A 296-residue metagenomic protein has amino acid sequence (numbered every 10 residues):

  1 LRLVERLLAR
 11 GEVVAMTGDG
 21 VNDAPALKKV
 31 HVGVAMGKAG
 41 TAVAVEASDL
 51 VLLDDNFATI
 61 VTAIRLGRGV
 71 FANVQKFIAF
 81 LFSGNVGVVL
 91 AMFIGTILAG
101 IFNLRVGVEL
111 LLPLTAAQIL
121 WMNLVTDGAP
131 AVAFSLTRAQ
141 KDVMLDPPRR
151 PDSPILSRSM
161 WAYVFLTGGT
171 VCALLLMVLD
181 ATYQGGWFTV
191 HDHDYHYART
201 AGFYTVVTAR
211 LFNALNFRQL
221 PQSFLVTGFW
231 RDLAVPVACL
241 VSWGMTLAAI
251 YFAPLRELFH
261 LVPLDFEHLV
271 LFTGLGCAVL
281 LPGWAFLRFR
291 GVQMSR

Functional and structural regions predicted by a protein language model:
L1-A15, A35-P221: Membrane-embedded transport module
L1-N22, K28-K29, V74, V108 (+2 more regions): Cytosolic catalytic headpiece
P25, P130, A253-P254: Proline-centered helix-kink/hinge sites
A26-K28, V45-E46: Structural signature of FAD isoalloxazine-binding scaffolds in flavoprotein oxidoreductases
Y204-R296: C-terminal transmembrane module of polytopic membrane proteins
